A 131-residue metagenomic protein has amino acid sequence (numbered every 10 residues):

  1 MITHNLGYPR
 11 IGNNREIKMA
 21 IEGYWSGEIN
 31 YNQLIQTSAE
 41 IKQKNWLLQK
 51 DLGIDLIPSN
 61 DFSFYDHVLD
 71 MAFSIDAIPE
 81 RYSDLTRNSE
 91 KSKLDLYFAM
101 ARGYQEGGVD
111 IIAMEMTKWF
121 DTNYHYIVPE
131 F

Functional and structural regions predicted by a protein language model:
M1-F131: Domain-level signal for soluble alpha/beta catalytic cores
